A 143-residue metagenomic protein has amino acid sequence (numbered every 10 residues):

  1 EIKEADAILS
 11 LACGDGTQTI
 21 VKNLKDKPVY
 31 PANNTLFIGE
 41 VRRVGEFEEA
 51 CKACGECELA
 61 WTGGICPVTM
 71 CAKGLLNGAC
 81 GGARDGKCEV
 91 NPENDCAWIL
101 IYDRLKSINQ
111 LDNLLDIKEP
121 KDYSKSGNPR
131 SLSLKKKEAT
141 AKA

Functional and structural regions predicted by a protein language model:
E1-I8, K22-T35, G39-W61, I65-A143: Iron-sulfur (Fe-S) cluster-binding modules
S10-G14: N-terminal glycine-rich "phosphate-gripper" loop used for MgATP/nucleotide binding and carboxylate activation
G16-Q18: Short, well-ordered alpha-helical microsegments
